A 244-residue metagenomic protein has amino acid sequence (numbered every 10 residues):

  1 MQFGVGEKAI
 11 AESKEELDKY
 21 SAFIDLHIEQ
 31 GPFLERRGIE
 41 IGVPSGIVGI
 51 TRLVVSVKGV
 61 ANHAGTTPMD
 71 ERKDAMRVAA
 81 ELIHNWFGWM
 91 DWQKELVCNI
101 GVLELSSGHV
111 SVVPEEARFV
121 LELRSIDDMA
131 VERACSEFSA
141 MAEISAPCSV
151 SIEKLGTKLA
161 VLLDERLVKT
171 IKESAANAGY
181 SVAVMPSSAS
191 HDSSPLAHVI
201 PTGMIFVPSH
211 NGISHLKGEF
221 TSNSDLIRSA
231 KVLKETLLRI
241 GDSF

Functional and structural regions predicted by a protein language model:
M1, V54, M76-F87, S139 (+4 more regions): Predominant activation on well-ordered alpha-helical scaffold segments within soluble catalytic domains
M1-M129: Midchain, well-structured core segments that form catalytic/ion-binding scaffolds
M1-S45, I83-F87, E153, T157-P208: Active-site-adjacent substrate-binding region of metalloamidase/peptidase-like peptide-processing proteins
K58-A64, A178, N211-K217: Glycine/charged-rich beta-loop-alpha catalytic/anionic-binding loops adjacent to active sites
V112, A130-A134, V182-V184, S214-H215: Extended hydrophobic-aromatic, low-complexity segments
R133-A142: Short amphipathic alpha-helices in soluble, non-transmembrane regions that often serve as interface/regulatory elements
S145-K154: Conserved short beta-strand edge segments in small beta-sheet-based binding/regulatory domains
V182-E235, I240: Zn-dependent metallopeptidase/amidohydrolase metal-coordination segment
